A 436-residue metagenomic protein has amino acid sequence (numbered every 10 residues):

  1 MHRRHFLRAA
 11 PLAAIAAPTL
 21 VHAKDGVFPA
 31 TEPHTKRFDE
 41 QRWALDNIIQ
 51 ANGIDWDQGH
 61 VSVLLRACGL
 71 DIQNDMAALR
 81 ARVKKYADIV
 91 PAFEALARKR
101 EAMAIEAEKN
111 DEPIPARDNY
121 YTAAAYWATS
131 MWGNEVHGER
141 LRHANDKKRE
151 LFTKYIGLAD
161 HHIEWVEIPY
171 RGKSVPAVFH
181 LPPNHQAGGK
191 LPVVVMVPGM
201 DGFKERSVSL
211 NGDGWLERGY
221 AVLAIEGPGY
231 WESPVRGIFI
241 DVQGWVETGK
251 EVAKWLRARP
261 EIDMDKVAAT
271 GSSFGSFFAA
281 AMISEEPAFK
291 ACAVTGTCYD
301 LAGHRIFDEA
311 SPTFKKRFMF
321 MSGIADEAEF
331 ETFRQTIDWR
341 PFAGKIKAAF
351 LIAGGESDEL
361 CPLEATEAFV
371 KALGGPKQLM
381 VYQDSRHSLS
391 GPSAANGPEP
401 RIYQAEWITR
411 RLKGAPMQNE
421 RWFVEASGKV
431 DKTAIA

Functional and structural regions predicted by a protein language model:
H5-K24: N-terminal export signals
F93, D146-H185: N-terminal cap/lid segment of alpha/beta-hydrolase-fold proteins
G189, V193-R259: Cap/lid segment of the alpha/beta-hydrolase catalytic domain
A281-E329, A348: Hydrolase active-site cap/lid region
I346, I352-G354: Short beta-strand/loop motif that positions the catalytic acidic residue of the alpha/beta-hydrolase fold
L373-S388: Catalytic histidine neighborhood in serine/cysteine hydrolases with alpha/beta-hydrolase-type architecture
S385-G397: Catalytic histidine-centered segment of alpha/beta-hydrolase-like enzymes
A395-A436: Catalytic active-site module of serine/aspartate enzymes centered on a nucleophile-bearing elbow/loop
